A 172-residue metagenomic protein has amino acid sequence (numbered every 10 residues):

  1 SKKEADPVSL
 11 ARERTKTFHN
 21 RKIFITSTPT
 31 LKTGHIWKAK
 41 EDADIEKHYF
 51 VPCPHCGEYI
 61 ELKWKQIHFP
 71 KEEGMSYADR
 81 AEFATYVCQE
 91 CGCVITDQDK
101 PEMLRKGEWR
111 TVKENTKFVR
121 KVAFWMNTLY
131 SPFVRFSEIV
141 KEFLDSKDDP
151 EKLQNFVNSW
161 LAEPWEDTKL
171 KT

Functional and structural regions predicted by a protein language model:
S1-T172: Short, flexible loop motifs at catalytic/binding sites
